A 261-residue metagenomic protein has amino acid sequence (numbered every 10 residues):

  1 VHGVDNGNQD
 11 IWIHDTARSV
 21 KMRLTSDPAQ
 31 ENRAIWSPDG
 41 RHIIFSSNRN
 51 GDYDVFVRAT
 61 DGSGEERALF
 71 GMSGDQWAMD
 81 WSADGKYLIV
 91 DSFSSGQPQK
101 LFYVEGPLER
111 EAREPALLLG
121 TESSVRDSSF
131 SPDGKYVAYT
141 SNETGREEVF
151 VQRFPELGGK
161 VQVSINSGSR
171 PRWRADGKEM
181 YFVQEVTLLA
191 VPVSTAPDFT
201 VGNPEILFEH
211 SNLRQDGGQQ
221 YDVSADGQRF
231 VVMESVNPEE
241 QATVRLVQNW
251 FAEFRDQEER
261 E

Functional and structural regions predicted by a protein language model:
V4-R23, R33, R41-H42, S46-A68 (+8 more regions): Beta-propeller blade-edge and WD-like acidic-aromatic loop motif
T25-P28, L69-S73, L118-E122, S164-N166 (+1 more regions): Surface loop/turn motifs at the tips and blade-to-blade linkers of beta-strand repeat domains
P38-D39, A83-D84, P132-D133, A175-D176 (+1 more regions): Residue-level detector of Asp-centered blade-edge/turn motifs that repeat once per structural unit in beta-propeller
S124-V125, G158-P171, F199, N203-V223: Conserved blade-ending motifs and adjacent loop-strand segments that build the rim/top face of beta-propeller domains
R170, R174-M180: An N-terminal, helix-rich hydrophobic module
D226-E234: Exposed loop and linker-edge segments at protein-protein interfaces
